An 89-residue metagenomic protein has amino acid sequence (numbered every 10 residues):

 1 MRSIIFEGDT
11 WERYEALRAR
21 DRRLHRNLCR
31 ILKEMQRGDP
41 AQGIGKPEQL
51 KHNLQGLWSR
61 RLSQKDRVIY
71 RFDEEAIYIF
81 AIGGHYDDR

Functional and structural regions predicted by a protein language model:
M1-S3, W11-R26, R30, I44 (+1 more regions): Enriched for short, Lys/Arg-rich terminal
E34-L62: A short, surface-exposed loop/turn module that caps and links secondary-structure elements
